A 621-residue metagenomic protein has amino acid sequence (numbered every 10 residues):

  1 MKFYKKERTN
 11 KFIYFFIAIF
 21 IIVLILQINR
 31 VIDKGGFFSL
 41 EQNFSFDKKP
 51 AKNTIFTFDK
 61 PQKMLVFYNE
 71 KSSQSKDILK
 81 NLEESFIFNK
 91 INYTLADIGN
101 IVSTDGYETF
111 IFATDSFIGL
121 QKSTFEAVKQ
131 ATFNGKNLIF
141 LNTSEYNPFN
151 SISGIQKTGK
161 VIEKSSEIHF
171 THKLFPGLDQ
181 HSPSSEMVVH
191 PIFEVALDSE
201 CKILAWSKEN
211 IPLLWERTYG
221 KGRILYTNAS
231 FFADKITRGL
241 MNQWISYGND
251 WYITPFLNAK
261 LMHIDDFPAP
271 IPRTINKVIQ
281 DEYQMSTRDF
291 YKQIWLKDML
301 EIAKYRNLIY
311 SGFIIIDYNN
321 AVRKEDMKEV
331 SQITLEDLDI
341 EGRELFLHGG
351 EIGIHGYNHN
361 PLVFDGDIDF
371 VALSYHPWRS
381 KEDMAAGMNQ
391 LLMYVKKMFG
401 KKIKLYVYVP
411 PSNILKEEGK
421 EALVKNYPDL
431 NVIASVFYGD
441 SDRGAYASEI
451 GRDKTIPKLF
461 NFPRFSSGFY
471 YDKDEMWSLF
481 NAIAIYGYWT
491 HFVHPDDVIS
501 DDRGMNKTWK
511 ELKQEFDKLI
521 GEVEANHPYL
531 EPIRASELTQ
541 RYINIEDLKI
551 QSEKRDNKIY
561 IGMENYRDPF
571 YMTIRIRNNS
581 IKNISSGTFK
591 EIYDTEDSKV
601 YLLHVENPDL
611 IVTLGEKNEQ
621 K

Functional and structural regions predicted by a protein language model:
I13-I21, S380-T455: Catalytic domains of cell-wall/extracellular-matrix polysaccharide-remodeling enzymes, centered on de-N-acetylation
P61-M64, P191-A259: A glycine-centered loop/beta-turn motif at secondary-structure junctions
Q62-N69, F133-N134, L141-I152, K304-E418 (+1 more regions): Metal-dependent polysaccharide deacetylase catalytic core of the NodB/CE4 family, i.e., the active-site-bearing domain
K71-L141, E145, Q293: Helical hinge/lid and interdomain linker segments adjacent to catalytic or ligand-binding clefts that mediate domain
I118-K122, T595-K621: C-terminal beta-strand-rich structural cap/linker in extracellular carbohydrate-active enzymes
I118-P183: A glycine-rich, often tryptophan-bearing local segment used as a flexible ligand/cofactor-contacting loop or short
A229-F231, W251-Y252, L257-I271, A303 (+4 more regions): Catalytic grooves of carbohydrate-active enzymes
F232, T237-M241, Y247-R343, H348: Active-site beta->alpha N-cap acidic-glycine motif
